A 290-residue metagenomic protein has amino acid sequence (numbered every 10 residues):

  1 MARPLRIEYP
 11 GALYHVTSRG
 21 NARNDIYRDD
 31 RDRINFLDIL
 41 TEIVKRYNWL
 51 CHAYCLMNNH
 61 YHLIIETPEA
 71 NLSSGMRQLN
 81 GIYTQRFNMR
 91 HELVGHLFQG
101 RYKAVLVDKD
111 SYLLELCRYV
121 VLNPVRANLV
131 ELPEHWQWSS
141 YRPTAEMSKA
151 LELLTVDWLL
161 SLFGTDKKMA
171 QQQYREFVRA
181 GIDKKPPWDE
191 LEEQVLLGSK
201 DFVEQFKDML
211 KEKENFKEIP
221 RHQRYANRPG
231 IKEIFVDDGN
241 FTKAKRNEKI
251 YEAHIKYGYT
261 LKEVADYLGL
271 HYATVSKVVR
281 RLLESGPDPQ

Functional and structural regions predicted by a protein language model:
M1-A53, M57, E66-Q290: Short Pro-Cys-Gly-centered "Cys-loop" motif that presents a nucleophilic cysteine in a tight turn
H62-L63: Amphipathic alpha-helical hairpins
